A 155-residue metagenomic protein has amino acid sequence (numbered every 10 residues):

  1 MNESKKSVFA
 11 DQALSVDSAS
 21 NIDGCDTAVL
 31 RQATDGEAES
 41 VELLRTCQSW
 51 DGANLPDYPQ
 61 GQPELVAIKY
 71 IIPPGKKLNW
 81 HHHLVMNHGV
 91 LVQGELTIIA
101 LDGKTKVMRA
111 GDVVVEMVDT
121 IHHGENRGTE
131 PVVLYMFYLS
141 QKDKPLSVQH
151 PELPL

Functional and structural regions predicted by a protein language model:
M1-E64, H150-L155: A short, N-terminal "cap"/entry segment at the start of jelly-roll beta-barrel domains of the cupin/DSBH fold
Q60-Q62, H82, V90, R127-P131: Extracellular/periplasmic catalytic domains that process cell-envelope and extracellular macromolecules
Q62-A67, P73, D119, T129-V132: Extracytoplasmic
I72, D102-D119: Short acidic-glycine-tyrosine-enriched beta hairpin
K77-L78, E95-I99, V113: Short beta-strand segments in beta-sandwich/barrel cores
L78-N87, T120: Histidine-centered catalytic micro-motifs
H83-D102: Glycine- and acidic-residue-biased ligand/ion/polar-headgroup-sensing regions
D119-P145: Ligand-binding loop in jelly-roll beta-barrel domains
